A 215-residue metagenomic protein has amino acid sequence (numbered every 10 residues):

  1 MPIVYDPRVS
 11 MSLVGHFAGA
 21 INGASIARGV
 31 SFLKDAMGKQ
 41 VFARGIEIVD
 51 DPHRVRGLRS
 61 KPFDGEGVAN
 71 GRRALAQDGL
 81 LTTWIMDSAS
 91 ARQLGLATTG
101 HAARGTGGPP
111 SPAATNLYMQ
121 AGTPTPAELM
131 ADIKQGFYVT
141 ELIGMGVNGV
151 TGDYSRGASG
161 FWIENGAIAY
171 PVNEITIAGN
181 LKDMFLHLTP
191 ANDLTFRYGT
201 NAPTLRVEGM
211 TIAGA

Functional and structural regions predicted by a protein language model:
M1-M37: Active-site pocket-lining segments that scaffold enzyme catalytic pockets across diverse folds
A20, A36-A215: Dual-mode signal for accessory low-complexity, basic/Gly-rich regions
